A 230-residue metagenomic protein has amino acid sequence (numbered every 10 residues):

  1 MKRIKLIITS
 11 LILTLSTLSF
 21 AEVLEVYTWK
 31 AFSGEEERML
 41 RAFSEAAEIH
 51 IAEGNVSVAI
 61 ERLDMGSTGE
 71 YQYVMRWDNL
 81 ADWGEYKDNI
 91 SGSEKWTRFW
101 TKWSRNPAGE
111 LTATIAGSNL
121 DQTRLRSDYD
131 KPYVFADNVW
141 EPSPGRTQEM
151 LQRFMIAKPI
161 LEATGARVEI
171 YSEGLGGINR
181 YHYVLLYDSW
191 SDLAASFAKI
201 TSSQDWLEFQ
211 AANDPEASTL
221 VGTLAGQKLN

Functional and structural regions predicted by a protein language model:
M1-L11: Bacterial N-terminal signal peptides that target proteins for export
T14-T17: N-terminal signal peptide c-region/cleavage motif recognized by signal peptidases
F20-N230: Short S/T/G/P-rich N-terminal loop/turn motif that feeds into the first structured element of a domain
